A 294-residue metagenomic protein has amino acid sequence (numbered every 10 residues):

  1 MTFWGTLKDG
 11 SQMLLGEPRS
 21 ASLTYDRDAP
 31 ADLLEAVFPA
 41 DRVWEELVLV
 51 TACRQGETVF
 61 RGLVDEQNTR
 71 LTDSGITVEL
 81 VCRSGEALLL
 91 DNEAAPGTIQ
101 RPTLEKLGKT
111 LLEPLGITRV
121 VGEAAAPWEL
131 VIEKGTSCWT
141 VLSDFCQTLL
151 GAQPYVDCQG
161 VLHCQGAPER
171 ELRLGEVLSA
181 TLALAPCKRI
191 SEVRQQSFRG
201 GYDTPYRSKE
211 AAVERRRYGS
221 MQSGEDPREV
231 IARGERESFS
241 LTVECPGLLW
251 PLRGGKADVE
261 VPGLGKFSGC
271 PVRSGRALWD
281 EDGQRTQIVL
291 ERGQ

Functional and structural regions predicted by a protein language model:
M1-D28: Solvent-exposed edge beta-strands and adjacent loop segments that serve as assembly or binding interfaces
T2-F3, S143, Q147, A152-Q294: Acidic, small/polar-enriched beta strand-loop surface segments
G10, Q55-E57, L264-G265: Glycine-centered tight beta-turn/hairpin loop motif at sheet-sheet or coil-to-beta transitions
L14-S20, V64, A125-E129, V177-A183 (+1 more regions): A broad structural signal for short, well-ordered beta-strand segments within beta-sheet-rich domains
S20-D26, D65-L71, G275-L278: Short amphipathic beta-strand and strand-loop transition segments with alternating hydrophobic
S22-A40, G75-A87, E237-C245, V272-R273 (+1 more regions): Oligomerization/assembly interface segments of phage tail-like spikes and tubes
F38-T118, R285, R292-Q294: Surface-exposed cap/loop segments at beta↔alpha junctions
I76-T77, V81-C187: Charged- and aromatic-enriched interaction segments used to assemble and dock large macromolecular complexes
